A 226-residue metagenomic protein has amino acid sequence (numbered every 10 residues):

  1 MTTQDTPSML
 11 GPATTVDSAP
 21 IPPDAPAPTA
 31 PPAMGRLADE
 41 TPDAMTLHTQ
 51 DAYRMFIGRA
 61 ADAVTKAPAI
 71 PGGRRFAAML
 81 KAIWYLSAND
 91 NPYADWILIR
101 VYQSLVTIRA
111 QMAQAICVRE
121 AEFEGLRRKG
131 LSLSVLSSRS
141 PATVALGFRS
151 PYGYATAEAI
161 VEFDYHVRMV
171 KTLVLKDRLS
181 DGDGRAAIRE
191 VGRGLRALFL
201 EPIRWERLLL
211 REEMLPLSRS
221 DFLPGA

Functional and structural regions predicted by a protein language model:
T2-A159, Y165-R168, T172-V174, R185 (+1 more regions): Polar/charged low-complexity regulatory segments
